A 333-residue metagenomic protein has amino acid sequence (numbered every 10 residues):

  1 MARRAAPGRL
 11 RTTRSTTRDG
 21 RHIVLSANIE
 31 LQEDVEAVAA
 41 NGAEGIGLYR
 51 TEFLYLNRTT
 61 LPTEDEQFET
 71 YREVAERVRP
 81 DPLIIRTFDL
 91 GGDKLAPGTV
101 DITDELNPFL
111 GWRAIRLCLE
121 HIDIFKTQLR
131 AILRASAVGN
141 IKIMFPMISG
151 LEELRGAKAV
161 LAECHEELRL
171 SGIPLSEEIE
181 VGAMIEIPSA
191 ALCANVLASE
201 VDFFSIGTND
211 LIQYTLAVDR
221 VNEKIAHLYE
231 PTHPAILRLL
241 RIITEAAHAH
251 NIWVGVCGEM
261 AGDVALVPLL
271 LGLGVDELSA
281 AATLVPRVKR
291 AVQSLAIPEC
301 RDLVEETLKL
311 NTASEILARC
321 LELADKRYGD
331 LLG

Functional and structural regions predicted by a protein language model:
A2-G333: Conserved alpha/beta-domain cores
